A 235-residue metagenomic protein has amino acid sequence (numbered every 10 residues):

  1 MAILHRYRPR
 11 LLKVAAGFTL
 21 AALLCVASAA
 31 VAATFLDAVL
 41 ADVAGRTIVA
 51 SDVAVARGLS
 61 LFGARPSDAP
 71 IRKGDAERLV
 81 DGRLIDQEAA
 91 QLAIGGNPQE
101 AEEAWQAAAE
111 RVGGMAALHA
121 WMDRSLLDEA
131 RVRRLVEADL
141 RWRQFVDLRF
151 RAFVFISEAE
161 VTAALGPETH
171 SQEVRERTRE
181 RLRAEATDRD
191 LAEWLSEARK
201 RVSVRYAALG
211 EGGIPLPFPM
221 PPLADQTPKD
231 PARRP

Functional and structural regions predicted by a protein language model:
M1-A15: Short, compositionally biased leader-like segments
A2-R6, T34-A38, A69-P235: Peptidyl-prolyl cis-trans isomerase
K13-A27: Bacterial N-terminal signal peptides
S28-A32: Sec/Tat signal peptide C-region and signal peptidase I cleavage site
A33-A50: Short N-terminal segments immediately surrounding and downstream of signal-peptide cleavage
D42, R46, R65-A69, G74: Short, N-terminal intrinsically disordered low-complexity segments that are rich in Pro/Gly and polar/charged residues
T47, D52, A208-G210: A mature extracytoplasmic/lumenal domain signature
A54-D68: Short, surface-exposed, low-complexity cationic segments
